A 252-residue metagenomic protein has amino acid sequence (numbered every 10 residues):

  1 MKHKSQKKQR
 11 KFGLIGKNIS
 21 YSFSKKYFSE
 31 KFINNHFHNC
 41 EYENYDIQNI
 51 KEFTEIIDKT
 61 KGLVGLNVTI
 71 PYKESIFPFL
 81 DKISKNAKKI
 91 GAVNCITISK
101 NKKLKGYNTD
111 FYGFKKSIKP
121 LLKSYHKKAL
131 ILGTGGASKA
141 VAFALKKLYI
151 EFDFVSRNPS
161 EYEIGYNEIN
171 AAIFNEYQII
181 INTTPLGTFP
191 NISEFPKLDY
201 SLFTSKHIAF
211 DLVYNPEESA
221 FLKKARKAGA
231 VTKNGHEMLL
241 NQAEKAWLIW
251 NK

Functional and structural regions predicted by a protein language model:
K2-L121: Phosphate/diphosphate ligand-binding glycine-rich loop within oxidoreductases
G16, G106-F111, I118, L122-K147 (+1 more regions): Glycine-rich adenosine-cofactor-binding loop
V68-S75, G136, P185-T188, N215: Short glycine-rich anion-binding loops that position phosphate/pyrophosphate groups of nucleotides and phosphorylated
K116-S117, V231-N251: Active-site capping/gating segments
K147-F152, K227-V231: Conserved S-adenosyl-L-methionine
L148-I164: NAD(P)-binding Rossmann-fold cofactor-contacting core
Y162-K233, E237: Rossmann-like adenosine-cofactor binding region
